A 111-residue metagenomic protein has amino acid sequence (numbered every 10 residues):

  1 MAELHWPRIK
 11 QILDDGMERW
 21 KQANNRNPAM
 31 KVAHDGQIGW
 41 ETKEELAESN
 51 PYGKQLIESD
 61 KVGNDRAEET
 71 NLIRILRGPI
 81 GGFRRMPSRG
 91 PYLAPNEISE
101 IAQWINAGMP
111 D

Functional and structural regions predicted by a protein language model:
A2-Y92: Solvent-exposed helix-loop boundary motif
I12, A102-G108: Short, well-ordered beta-strand segments
N71, E100-Q103: Short, solvent-exposed alpha-helical surface patches in well-structured domains
R84, G108-M109: Secondary-structure-rich domain cores
